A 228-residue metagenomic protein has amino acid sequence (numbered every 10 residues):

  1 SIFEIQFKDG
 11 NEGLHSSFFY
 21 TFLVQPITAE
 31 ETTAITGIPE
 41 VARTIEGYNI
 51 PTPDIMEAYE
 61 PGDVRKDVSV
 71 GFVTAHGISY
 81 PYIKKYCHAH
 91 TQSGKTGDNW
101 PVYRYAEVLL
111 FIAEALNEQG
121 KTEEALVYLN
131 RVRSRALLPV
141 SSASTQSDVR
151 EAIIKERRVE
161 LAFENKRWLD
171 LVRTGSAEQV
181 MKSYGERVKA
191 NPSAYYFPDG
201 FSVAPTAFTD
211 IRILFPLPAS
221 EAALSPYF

Functional and structural regions predicted by a protein language model:
S1-S16, A58-F228: Acidic/polar-rich alpha-helix caps and helix-coil junctions
S1-Y48, I55: Polar, glycine-rich mid-to-C-terminal structural blocks that act as macromolecule-binding/assembly scaffolds
